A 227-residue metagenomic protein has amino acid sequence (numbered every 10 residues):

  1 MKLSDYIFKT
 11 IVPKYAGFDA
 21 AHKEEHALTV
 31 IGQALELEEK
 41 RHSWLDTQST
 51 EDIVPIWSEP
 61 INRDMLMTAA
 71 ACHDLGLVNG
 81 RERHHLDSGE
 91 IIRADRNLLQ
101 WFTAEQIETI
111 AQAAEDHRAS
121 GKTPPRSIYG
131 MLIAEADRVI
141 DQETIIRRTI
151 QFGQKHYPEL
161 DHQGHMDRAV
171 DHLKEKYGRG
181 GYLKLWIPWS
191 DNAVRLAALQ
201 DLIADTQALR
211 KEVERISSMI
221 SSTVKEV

Functional and structural regions predicted by a protein language model:
K2, A16-P60, C72, A119-V227: Divalent metal-dependent phosphate-bond-processing catalytic cores, especially two-metal-ion Mg2+/Mn2+ enzymes that act
S4-F8: Active-site-adjacent bridging/hinge elements
K9-Y15, A69-C72: A short small-residue
T10-K14, E115, Q142: Intrinsically disordered, low-complexity activation-like regions
V30-L35, R83-L98: An active-site-proximal "capping" alpha-helix that borders the catalytic cofactor pocket
S43-Q48, S58-M65, Q100-A114, Y129: Acidic/histidine metal-binding catalytic segments
E59-G80, H84, S88, T109-R118: His-Asp-centered metal-binding catalytic motifs of divalent-metal-dependent phosphohydrolases/nucleases
N79, L98-F102, S120-P124: Short helix-to-loop capping/linker segments positioned immediately adjacent to catalytic or ligand/cofactor-binding
